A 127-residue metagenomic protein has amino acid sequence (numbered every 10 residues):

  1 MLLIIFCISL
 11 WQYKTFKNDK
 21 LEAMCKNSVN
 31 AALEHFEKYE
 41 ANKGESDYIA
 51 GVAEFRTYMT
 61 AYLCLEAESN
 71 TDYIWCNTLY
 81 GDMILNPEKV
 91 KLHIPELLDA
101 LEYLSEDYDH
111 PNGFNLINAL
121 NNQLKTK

Functional and structural regions predicted by a protein language model:
M1-W11: Hydrophobic membrane-insertion alpha-helices, especially the h-region of bacterial N-terminal signal peptides
Y13-L21: Juxtamembrane interface helices immediately C-terminal to a transmembrane segment
T15, C25, K38, N86-L92 (+1 more regions): Intrinsic structural disorder/low-complexity segments
K20, M24-I84, E102-S105, F114-L120: Alpha-helical segments in soluble extracytoplasmic regions
E88-K127: C-terminal amphipathic alpha-helix
